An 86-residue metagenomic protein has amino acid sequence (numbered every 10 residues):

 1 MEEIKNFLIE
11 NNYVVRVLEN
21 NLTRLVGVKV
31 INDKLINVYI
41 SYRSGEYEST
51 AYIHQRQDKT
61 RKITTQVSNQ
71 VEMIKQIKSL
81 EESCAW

Functional and structural regions predicted by a protein language model:
M1-E2, E82-W86: Short intrinsically disordered terminal tails
M1-I31, Q55-T64: Negatively charged, low-complexity tracts enriched in Asp/Glu with abundant Ser/Thr
I4-K5, E10, K34, S44-E46 (+1 more regions): Alpha-helical protein-protein interaction elements
K34-E72: Intrinsically disordered, low-complexity regulatory segments enriched in Ser/Thr/Pro and charged residues
Q70-E81: A short, charged, amphipathic alpha-helix used as a generic interaction element across diverse proteins
